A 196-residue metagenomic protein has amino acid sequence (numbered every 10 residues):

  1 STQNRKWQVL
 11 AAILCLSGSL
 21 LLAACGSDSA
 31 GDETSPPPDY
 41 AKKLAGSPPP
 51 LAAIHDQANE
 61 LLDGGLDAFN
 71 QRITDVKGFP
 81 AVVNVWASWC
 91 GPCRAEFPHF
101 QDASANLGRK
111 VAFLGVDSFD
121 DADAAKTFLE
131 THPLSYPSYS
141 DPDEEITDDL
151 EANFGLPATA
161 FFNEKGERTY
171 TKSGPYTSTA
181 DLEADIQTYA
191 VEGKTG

Functional and structural regions predicted by a protein language model:
S1-D63, K194-G196: N-terminal targeting signals for export/organelle localization
A58-P80: A short beta-strand-turn-helix
R72-R94: Short active-site neighborhood of thiol/selenol oxidoreductases, capturing the structured segment around
T74-G78, A95-P98, D102-R109, E130-L134 (+2 more regions): Sec-exported extracytoplasmic/periplasmic mature domains
V82-V83, F113, T159: Hydrophobic beta-strand anchors of alpha/beta hydrolase catalytic cores
V85-W86, F128, Y136: Conserved hydrophobic/aromatic "anchor" residues that stabilize well-ordered secondary structure elements
R94-H132, P142-D149: Structural microenvironment flanking redox-active thiols in thiol-disulfide oxidoreductases
E130-S135, P142-T195: Thiol/disulfide oxidoreductase modules built on the thioredoxin-like
